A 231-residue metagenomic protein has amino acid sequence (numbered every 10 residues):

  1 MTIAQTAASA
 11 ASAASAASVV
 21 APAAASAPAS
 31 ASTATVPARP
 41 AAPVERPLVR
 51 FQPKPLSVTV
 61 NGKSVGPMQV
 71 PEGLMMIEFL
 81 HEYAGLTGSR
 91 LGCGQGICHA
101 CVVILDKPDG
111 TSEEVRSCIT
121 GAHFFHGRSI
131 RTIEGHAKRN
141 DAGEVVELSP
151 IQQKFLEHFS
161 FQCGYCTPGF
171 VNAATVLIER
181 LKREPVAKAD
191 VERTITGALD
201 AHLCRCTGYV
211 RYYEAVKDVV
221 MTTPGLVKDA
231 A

Functional and structural regions predicted by a protein language model:
T2-A11, V20, A25-A231: Signature of N-terminal electron-transfer/Fe-S-associated modules in redox systems
